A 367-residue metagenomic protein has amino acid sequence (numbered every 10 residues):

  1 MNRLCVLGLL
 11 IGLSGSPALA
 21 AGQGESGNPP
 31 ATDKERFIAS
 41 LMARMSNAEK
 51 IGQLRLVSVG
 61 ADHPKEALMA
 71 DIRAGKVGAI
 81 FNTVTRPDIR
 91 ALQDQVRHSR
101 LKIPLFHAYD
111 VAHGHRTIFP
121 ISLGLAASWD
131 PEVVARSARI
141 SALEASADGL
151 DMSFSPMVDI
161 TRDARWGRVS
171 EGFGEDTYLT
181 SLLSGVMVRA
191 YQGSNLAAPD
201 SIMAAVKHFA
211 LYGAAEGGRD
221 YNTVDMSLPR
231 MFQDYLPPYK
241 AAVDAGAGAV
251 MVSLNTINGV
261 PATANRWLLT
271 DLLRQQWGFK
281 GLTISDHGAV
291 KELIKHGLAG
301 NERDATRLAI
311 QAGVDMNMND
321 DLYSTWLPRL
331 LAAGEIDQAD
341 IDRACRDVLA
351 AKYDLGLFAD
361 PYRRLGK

Functional and structural regions predicted by a protein language model:
C5-S16: Bacterial N-terminal signal peptides
L19-K367: Glycoside hydrolase catalytic-domain context in secreted enzymes
